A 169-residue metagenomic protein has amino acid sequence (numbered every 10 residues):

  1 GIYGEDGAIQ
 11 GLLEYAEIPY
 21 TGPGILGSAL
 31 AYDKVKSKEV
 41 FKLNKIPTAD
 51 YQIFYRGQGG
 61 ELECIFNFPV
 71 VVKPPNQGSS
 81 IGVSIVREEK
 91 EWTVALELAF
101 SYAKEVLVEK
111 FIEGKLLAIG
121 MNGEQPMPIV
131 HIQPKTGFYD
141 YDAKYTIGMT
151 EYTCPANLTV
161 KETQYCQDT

Functional and structural regions predicted by a protein language model:
G1-D50: Conserved N-proximal alpha/beta basic substrate-recognition cap immediately N-terminal to, or forming the N-lobe
E5-Q10, I81-G82, A118: Short glycine-/acidic-enriched loop or helix-start segments at secondary-structure transitions that form or flank
I18, Q77, K144-T146: Short connector loops/turns at beta-strand edges and beta->alpha or beta->beta junctions
G22-P23, S79-S80, T150-T153: Short small-residue beta-strand/loop micro-motif enriched in glycine and branched aliphatics
G24-I25, G82, N157-K161: Short, contiguous strand/loop micro-motifs
A29-K115: Active-site nucleotide/adenylate-binding loops and adjacent lid/helix of ATP-dependent enzymes
R87-T169: Phosphate-binding site of ATP-dependent enzymes
